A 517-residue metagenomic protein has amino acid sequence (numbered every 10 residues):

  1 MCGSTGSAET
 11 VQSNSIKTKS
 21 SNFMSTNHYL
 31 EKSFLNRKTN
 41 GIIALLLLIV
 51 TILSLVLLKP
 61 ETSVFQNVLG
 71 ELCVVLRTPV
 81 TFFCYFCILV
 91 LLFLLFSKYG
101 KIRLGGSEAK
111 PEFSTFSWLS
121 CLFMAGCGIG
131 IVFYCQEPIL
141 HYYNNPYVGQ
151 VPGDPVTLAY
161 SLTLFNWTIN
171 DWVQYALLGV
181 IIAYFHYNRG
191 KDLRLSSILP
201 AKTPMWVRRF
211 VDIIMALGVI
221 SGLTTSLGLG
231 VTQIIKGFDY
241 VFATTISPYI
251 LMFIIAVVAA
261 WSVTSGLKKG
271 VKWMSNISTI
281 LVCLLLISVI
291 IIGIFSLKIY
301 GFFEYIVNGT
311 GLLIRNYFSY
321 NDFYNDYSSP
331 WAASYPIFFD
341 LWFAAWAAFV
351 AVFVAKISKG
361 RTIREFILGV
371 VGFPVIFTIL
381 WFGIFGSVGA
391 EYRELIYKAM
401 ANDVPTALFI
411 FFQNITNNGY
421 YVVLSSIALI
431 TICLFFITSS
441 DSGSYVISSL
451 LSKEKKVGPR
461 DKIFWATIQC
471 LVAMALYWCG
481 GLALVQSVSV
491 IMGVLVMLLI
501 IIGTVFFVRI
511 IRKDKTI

Functional and structural regions predicted by a protein language model:
C2, I16, S20-G153, I287 (+1 more regions): N-terminal alpha-helical transmembrane segments of multi-pass membrane transport and channel/translocase proteins
F23-L35, D192-V207, G230-I250, C283-L285 (+3 more regions): Helix-loop-helix connectors at the membrane interface of multi-pass transporters/channels
T26-F34, P60-L72, L92-K110, A159-N166 (+7 more regions): Membrane-water interface regions at transmembrane-helix termini and the short interhelical loops of multi-pass membrane
L30-T39, C73-R77, G106-A125, L158-I169 (+5 more regions): Transmembrane-helix boundary/entry motifs in multi-pass membrane transporters
G41-L57, T81-L89, D212, F242-L267 (+4 more regions): Transmembrane alpha-helical segments of multi-pass small-molecule transport proteins
C73-L76, F83, V211-V219, T225 (+4 more regions): Membrane-interface loop-to-helix entry segments
L91-L94, S107-L193, L368, F377-A390: Membrane-interface helix-loop-helix modules in multi-pass membrane proteins
Y134-P146, Y184, I290-L312, N316 (+1 more regions): Extracellular/periplasmic helix-exit of transmembrane alpha-helices
